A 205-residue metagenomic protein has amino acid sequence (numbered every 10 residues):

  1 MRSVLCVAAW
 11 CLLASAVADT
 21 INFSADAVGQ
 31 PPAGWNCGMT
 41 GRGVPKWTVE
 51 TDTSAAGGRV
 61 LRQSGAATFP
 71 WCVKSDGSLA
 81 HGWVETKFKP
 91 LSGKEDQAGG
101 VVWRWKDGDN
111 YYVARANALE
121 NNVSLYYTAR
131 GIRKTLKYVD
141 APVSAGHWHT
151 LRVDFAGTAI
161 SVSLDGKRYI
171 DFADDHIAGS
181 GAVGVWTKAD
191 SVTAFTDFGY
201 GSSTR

Functional and structural regions predicted by a protein language model:
V17-M39, T196: Extracellular carbohydrate-recognition regions
N22, I177-R205: Ligand-recognition surfaces built from glycine- and aromatic
F23, V84-T86, G146-V162: Short tryptophan-centered beta-strand motifs in secreted/extracellular beta-sheet-rich domains of glycan-recognition
V28, Q63-A129: Secretory/extracellular carbohydrate-interaction modules and structurally similar beta-sandwich "look-alikes"
Q30-V60, A67-T68: Extracellular glycan-recognition surfaces and repeat-rich motifs
P70-G77, V101, K137-V143, V183-V185: Beta-strand-rich interaction surfaces with strong enrichment in secreted/lumenal proteins
A129-T150: Short, aromatic/His-centered strand-loop micro-motif at the edge of beta-sheets
S163-G184: Short, solvent-exposed beta-strand-to-loop segments that form ligand-recognition rims of beta-rich domains
